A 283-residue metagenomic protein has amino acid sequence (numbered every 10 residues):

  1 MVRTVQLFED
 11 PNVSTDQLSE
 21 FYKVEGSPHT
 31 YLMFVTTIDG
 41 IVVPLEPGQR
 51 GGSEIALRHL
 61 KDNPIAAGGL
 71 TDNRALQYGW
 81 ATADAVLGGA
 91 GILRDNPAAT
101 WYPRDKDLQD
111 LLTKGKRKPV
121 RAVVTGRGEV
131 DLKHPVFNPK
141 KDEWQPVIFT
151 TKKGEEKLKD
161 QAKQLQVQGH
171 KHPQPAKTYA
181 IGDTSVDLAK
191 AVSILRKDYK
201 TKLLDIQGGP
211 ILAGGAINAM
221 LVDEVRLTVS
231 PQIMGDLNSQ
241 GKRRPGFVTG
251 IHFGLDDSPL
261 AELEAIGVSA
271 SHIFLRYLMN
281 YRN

Functional and structural regions predicted by a protein language model:
M1-N283: Enzymes that bind and transform nitrogen-containing heteroaromatic metabolites
